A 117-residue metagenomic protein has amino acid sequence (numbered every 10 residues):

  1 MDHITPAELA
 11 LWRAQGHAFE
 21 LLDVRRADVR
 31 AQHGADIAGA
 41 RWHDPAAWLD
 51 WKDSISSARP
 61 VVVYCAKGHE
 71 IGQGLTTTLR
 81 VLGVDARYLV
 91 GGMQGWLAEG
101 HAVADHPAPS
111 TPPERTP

Functional and structural regions predicted by a protein language model:
M1-E20, V24-V62, K67-P117: Rhodanese-like catalytic fold shared by cysteine-dependent sulfurtransferases and DSP/PTP-type phosphatases
